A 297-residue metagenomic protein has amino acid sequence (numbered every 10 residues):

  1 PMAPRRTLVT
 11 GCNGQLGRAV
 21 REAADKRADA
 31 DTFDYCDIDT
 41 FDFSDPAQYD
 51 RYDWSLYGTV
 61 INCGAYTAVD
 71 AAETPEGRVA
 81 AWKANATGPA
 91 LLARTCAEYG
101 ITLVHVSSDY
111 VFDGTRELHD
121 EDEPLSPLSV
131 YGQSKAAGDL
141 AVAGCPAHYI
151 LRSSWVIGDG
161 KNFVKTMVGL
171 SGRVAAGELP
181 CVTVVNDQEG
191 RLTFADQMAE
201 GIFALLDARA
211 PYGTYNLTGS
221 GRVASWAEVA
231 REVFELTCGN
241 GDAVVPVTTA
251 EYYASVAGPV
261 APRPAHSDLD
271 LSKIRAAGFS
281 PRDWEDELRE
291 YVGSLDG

Functional and structural regions predicted by a protein language model:
R5-K26: N-terminal Rossmann NAD(P)H-binding glycine-rich loop of SDR-like oxidoreductase domains
T10, C36, V60-G64, L103-D109 (+2 more regions): SDR active-site strand-loop-helix element
D31-R51: Adenosine-cofactor binding site in Rossmann-like domains, unifying the SAM/SAH pocket of S-adenosylmethionine-dependent
P46-A84, A97: NAD(P)H-binding glycine-rich loop region in Rossmannoid oxidoreductase-like domains and their noncatalytic homologs
V79-L91, V111-L151, W155-K161: Catalytic helix-loop patch of NAD(P)-dependent Rossmann-fold dehydrogenases
A143-G190, A195-F203: NAD(P)-dependent short-chain dehydrogenase/reductase
G201-I202, A208-G258: Mid/C-terminal beta-alpha module of Rossmann-like enzyme folds, strongest in SDR-family dehydrogenases/epimerases
P262-G297: C-terminal amphipathic/interface module of NAD(P)-dependent oxidoreductases and related NAD-binding regulators
